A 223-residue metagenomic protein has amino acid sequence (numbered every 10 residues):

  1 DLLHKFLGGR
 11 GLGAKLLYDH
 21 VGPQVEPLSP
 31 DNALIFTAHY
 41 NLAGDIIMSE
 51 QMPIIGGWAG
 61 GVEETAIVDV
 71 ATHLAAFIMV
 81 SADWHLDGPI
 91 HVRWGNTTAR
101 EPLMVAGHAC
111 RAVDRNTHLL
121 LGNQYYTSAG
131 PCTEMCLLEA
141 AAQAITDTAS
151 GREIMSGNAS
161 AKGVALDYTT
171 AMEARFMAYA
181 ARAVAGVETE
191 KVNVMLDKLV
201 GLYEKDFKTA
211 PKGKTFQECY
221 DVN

Functional and structural regions predicted by a protein language model:
D1-E153, K162-D167, A174-R182: Helix-rich catalytic cores of soluble enzyme domains
G60-V62, T170, E188-T189, N223: Helix N-terminus capping/helix-initiation residues
S156-N158: Phosphate-binding/switch region of NTP-binding enzymes
A180-N223: Long, compositionally biased intrinsically disordered regions
